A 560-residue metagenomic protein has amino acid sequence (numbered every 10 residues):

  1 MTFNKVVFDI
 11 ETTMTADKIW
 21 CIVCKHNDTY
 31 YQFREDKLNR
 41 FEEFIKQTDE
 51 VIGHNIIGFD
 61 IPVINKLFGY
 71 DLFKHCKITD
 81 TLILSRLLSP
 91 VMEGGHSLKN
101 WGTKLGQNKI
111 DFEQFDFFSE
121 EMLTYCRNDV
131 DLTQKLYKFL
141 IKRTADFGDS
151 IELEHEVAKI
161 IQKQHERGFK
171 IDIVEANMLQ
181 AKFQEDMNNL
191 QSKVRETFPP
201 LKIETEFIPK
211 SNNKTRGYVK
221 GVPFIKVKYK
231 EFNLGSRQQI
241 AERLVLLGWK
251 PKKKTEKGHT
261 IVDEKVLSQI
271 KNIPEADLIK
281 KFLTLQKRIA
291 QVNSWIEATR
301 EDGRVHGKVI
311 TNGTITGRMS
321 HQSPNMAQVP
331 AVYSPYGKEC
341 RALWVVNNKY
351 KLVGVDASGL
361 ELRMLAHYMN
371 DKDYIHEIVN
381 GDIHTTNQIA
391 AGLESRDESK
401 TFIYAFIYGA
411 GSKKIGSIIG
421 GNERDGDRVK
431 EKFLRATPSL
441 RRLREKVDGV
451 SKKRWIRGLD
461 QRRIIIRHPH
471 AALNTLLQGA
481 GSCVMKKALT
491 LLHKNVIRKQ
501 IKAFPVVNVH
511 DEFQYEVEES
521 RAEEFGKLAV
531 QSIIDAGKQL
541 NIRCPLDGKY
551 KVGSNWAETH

Functional and structural regions predicted by a protein language model:
M1-F3, E43-I45, Y336-K351, I497-R498: A short acidic-Thr-Gly-centered motif at the start of a beta-strand
M1-M14, K104, E121, C126-Y336 (+8 more regions): Conserved "right-hand" nucleotidyltransferase catalytic core of DNA-directed polymerases
A16, C24-L38, E42, D49-D146 (+2 more regions): Active-site-proximal helix-loop-helix substrate-binding element of RNase H-like nuclease domains
K18-C21, G354, E361-A391, G458-D460: Metal-dependent catalytic core segments for phosphate chemistry
I22, I57-Y70, R86-L88, I240-G248 (+1 more regions): Short active-site loop/helix that positions an aromatic residue
I78-L82, W344-E361, I415: Conserved catalytic palm subdomain of right-hand nucleotidyl-transferase polymerases, strongest for RNA-directed enzymes
H306, T311-T314, I389-V509, F513-Q514 (+2 more regions): Conserved catalytic core of nucleic-acid polymerases
F525-I533: Short amphipathic alpha-helices in soluble, non-transmembrane regions that often serve as interface/regulatory elements
